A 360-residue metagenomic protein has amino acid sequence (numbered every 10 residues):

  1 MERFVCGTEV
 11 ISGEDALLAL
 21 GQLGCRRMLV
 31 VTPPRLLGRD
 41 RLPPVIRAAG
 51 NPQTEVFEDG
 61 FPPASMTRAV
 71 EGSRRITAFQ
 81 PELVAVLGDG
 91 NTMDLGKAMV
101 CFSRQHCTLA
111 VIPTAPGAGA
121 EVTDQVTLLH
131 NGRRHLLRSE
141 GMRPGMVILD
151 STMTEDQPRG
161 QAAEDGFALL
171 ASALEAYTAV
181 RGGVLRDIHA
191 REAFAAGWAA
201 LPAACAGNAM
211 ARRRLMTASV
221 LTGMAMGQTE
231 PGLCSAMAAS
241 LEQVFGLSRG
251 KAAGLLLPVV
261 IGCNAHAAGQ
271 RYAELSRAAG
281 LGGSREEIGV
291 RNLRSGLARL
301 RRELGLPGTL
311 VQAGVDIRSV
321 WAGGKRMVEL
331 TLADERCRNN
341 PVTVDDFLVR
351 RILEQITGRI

Functional and structural regions predicted by a protein language model:
M1-L83, L310-V311: ATP/NTP phosphate-donor binding region
G7, C101-I188, A193, A273-E274: A glycine/threonine-rich phosphate-anchoring loop and its flanking beta-alpha core in nucleotide/phosphate-binding
E9, M28-L29, T54-E55, E82-A85 (+5 more regions): Structural motif
E14, L20, G38-R41, M66-T67 (+3 more regions): Short glycine/serine/threonine-rich phosphate/pyrophosphate-binding segments that cradle anionic phosphate groups
I76-M99, S103-P116, M237: A short, small-residue-rich loop immediately preceding and capping a beta-strand
A176, V180-G296: Active-site segments that bind and position negatively charged phosphate/pyrophosphate groups
Y272, G282-I360: C-terminal charged capping/lid subdomain of soluble metabolic enzymes
